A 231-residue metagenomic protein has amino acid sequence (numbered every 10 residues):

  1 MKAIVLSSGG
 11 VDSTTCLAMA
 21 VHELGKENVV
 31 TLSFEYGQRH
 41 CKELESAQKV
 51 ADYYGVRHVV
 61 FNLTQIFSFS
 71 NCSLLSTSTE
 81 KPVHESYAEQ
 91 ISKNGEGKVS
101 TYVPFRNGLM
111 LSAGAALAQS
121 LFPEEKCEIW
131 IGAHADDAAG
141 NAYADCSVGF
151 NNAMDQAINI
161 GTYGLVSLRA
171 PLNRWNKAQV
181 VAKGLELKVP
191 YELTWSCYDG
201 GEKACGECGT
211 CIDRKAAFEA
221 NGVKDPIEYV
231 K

Functional and structural regions predicted by a protein language model:
M1-K188: ATP-dependent adenylation/nucleotidyltransferase module used to activate substrates
G25, P190, D213-A216: Short functional micro-motifs and their immediate structural scaffolds
T77-E85, C208-A217: Short, structured secondary-structure boundary patches
S112, W195-A216: Local cysteine-cluster metal-coordination motifs and their immediate loop/turn environment, predominantly Fe-S cluster
D137, F218-E219: Glycine-rich nucleotide phosphate-binding loop and flanking beta-alpha elements of Rossmann-like dinucleotide-binding
T162, E219-G222: Short amphipathic alpha-helical interaction/hinge segments
K188-T194: A short alpha-helix-loop-beta-strand transition element characteristic of N-terminal alpha/beta dinucleotide-binding
G200-G201, G222-K231: Short cysteine/histidine-rich metal-coordination sites, predominantly Zn2+-binding motifs
